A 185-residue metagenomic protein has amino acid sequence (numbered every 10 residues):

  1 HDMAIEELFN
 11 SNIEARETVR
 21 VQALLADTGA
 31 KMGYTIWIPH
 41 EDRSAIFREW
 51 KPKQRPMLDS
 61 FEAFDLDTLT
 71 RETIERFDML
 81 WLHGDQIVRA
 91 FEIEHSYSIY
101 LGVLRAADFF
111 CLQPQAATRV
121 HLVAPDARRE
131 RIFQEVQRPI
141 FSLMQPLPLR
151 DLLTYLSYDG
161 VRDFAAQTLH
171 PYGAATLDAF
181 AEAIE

Functional and structural regions predicted by a protein language model:
H1-R43, L69-T70: Nuclease catalytic cores
F9, E14, I38-D85: Active-site metal-binding core of divalent-cation-utilizing nuclease and nuclease-like domains
D27, I36-W37, L80, V88-A90: Ordered hydrophobic segments in well-structured contexts
W50, D126-E185: Domain-level recognition of nuclease-like catalytic cores that cleave nucleotide substrates
F64-F77, H83-D151: Catalytic cores of nucleic-acid endonucleases
